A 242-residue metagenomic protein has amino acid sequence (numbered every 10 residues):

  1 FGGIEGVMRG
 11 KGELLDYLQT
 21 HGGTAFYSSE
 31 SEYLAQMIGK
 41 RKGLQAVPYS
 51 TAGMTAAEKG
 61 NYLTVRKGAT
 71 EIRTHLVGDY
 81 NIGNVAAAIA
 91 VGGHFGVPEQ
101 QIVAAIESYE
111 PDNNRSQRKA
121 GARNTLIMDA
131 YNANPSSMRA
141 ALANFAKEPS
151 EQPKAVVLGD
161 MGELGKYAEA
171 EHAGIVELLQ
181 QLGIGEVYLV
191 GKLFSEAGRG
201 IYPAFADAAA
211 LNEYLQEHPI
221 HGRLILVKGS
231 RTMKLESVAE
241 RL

Functional and structural regions predicted by a protein language model:
F1-I4, V85, M138-R139, A168-A173 (+1 more regions): Conserved strand-to-helix beginnings and helix N-cap segments that scaffold or border functional pockets
F1-T125, E151, E177-Q180, G185-E186 (+1 more regions): Acidic, Mg2+-coordinating active-site environments of NTP-dependent enzymes
T24, T125-M128, A155-V156, L224: Hydrophobic "anchor" residues on beta-strands that sit immediately upstream of conserved functional sites
L34-A35, N212, L235-E236: Short, well-ordered alpha-helical microsegments
Y49, Y202-Y214: Short acidic-hydrophobic, aromatic-tinged amphipathic segments that line or gate anion-handling sites
A87, I220-K228: Short SAM/SAH-binding signature in class I
P111-N114, A130-P203, S230: Active-site beta-alpha connecting loops in nucleotide-dependent enzymes
N113-Q117, T232, E236-E240: ATP-dependent carboxylate/acyl-activation modules
